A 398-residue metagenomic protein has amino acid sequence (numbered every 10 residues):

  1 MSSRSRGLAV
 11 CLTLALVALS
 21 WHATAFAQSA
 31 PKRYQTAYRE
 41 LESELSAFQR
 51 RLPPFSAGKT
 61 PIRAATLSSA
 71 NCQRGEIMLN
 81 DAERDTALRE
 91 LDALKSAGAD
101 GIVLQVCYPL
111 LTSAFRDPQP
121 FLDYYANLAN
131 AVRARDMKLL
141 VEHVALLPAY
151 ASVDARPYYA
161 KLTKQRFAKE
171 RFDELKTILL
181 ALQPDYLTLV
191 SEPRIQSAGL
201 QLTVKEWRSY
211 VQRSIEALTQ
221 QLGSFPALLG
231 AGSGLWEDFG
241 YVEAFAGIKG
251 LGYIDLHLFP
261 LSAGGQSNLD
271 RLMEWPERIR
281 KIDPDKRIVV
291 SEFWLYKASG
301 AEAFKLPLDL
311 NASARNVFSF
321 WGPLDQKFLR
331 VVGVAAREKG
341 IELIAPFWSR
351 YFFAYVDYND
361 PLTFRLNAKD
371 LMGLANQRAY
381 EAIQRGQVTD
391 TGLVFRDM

Functional and structural regions predicted by a protein language model:
Q28-K95, A99: Boundary/entry segment of secreted carbohydrate-active catalytic domains
I77-K95, A168-I178, E237-A246, D325-G333: Short, acidic/polar
L79, C107-Y124, L147-A168, P193-T203 (+2 more regions): Surface-exposed, active-site-proximal loop segments in enzymatic domains
T86-Y150, T203-L228: Aromatic-lined substrate-binding rim segments of carbohydrate-active enzymes
V144, T188-S191, Y210-G240, K286-Y296 (+1 more regions): Aromatic-lined carbohydrate-recognition surfaces of secreted/lumenal glycan-active proteins
L146, F172-V204: Active-site groove signature of glycoside hydrolases
D185, L189-S191, E237-L269: Aromatic- and acid-rich polysaccharide-binding/catalytic face of secreted or lumenal carbohydrate-active enzymes
V289-M398: Substrate-binding cleft of secreted/luminal carbohydrate-active enzymes
